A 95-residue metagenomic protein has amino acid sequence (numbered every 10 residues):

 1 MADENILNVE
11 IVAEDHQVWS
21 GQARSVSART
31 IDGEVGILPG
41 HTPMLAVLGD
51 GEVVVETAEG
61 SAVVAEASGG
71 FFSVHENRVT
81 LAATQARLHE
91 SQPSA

Functional and structural regions predicted by a protein language model:
M1-I6: Extreme N-terminus of proteins, especially the signal/transit-peptide cleavage junction and the first residues
N8-S94: Compact, glycine-rich, soluble single-domain proteins
